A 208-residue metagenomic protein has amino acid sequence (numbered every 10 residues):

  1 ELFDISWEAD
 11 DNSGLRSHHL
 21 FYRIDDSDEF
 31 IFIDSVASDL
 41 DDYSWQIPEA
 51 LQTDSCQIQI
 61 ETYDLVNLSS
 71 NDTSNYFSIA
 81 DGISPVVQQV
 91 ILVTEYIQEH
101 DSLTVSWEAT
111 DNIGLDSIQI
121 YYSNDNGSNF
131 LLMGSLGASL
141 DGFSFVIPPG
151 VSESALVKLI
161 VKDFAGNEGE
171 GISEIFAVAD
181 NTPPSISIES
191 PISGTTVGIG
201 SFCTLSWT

Functional and structural regions predicted by a protein language model:
E1, T94-D101, G194-S201: Short, solvent-exposed loop/linker segments at the N-terminal edge of repeated beta-sheet extracellular domains
S6-S13, D64, D81, E108-I113 (+2 more regions): Extracellular acidic, Ser/Thr/Pro-rich low-complexity tracts
D11-F21, D111-I120: Solvent-exposed loop/turn segments flanking beta-strands in beta-repeat/beta-sandwich domains
R23, S123-N124, P191: Conserved Ser/Thr-centered positions that define the repeating blades of beta-propeller domains
D41-W45, D141-F145: Short strand-edge motifs at loop-to-beta-strand transitions and within beta-strands of extracellular beta-rich domains
E49-D54, P149-E153: Surface-exposed, short loops/turns at beta-strand junctions within beta-sandwich domains
I60-T62, L159-V161: Conserved structural position at the C-terminal beta-strand of extracellular beta-sandwich adhesion modules
I83-I91, T182-S190: Proline-enriched interdomain boundary motifs that mark the N-terminal boundary and often initiate the first structured
